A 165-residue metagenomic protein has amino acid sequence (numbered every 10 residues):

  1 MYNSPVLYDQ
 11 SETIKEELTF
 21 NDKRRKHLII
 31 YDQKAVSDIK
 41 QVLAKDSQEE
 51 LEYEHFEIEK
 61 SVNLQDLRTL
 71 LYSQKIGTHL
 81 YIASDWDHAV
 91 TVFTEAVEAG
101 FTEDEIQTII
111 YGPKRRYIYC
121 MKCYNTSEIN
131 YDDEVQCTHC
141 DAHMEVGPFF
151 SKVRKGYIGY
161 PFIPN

Functional and structural regions predicted by a protein language model:
M1-R116: FNR/FR-type flavoprotein reductase catalytic core
V90, T94-N165: Cys/His-clustered metal-coordination modules, chiefly Zn-binding fingers
